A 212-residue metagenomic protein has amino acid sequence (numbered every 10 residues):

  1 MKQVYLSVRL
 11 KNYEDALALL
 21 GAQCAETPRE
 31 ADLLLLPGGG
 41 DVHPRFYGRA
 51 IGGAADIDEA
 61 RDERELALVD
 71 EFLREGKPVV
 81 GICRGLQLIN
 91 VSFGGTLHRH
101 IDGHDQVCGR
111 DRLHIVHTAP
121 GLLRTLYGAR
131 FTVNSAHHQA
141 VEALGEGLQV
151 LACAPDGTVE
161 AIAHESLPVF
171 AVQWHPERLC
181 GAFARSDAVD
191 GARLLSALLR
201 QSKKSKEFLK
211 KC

Functional and structural regions predicted by a protein language model:
M1-I82, V91-S92, H98, D102-Y127 (+5 more regions): N-terminal beta1-alpha1 cap of cysteine-dependent amidohydrolase-like domains
G85: Conserved SAM-binding loop
